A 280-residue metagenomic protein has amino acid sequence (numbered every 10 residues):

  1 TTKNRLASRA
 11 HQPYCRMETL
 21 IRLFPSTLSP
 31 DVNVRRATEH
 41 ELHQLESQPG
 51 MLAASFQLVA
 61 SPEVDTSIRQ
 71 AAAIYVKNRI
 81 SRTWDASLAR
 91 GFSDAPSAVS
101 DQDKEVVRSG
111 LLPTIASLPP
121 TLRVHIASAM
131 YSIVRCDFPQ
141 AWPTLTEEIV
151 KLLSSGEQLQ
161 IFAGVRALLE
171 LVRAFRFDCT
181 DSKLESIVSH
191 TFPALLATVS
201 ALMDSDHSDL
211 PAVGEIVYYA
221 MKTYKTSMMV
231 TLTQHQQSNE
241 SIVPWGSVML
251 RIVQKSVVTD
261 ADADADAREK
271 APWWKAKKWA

Functional and structural regions predicted by a protein language model:
T1, R5-M17, P25-S26, K77 (+7 more regions): Primarily eukaryotic
R5, R9-A60: N-terminal "cap/leader" segments of large eukaryotic alpha-helical scaffolds
F24-A37, S67-F92, P120-A127, I161-T180 (+2 more regions): HEAT-repeat alpha-solenoid elements in large eukaryotic scaffold proteins
H43-M51, S55, S81-A89, P120 (+5 more regions): Flexible helix-coil junctions and inter-repeat linker/turn elements that act as hinges within alpha-solenoid scaffolds
Q48-S55, S97-S117, P139-W142, E148-L159 (+2 more regions): Amphipathic alpha-helical segments within extended alpha-helical solenoids and repeat-rich scaffolds in large
A54-V64, A71, Y75: Short, charged early-sequence alpha-helical segments and their helix-coil boundaries
L122-H125, A129-P139, P143-K151, E157 (+2 more regions): Cytosolic small-GTPase signaling regions in large eukaryotic proteins
